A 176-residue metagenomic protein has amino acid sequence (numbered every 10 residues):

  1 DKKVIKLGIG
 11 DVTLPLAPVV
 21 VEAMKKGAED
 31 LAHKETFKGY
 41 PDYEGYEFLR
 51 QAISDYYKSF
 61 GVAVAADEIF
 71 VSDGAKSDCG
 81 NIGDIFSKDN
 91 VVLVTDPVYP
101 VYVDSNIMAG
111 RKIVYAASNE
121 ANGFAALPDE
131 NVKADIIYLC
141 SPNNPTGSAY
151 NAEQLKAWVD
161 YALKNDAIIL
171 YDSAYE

Functional and structural regions predicted by a protein language model:
D1-D73, N81: N-terminal small-domain helix-loop-helix segment of the aminotransferase-like
K3, K112, I168: Residue-level detector of anion-binding/catalytic polar loops
L7, M24, I53, I69 (+5 more regions): Generic structural signal for small/hydrophobic residues in well-ordered secondary structure, especially within
D11-T13, V98, N143, Y175: Active-site-proximal loop/turn and secondary-structure-junction residues that shape catalytic pockets, frequently
E29, D84-S87, L163: Residue-level signal for alpha-helix termini/capping positions
D84-S141: PLP-dependent aminotransferase-like
S118-E176: Active-site phosphate-binding strand-loop segment of PLP-dependent enzymes
